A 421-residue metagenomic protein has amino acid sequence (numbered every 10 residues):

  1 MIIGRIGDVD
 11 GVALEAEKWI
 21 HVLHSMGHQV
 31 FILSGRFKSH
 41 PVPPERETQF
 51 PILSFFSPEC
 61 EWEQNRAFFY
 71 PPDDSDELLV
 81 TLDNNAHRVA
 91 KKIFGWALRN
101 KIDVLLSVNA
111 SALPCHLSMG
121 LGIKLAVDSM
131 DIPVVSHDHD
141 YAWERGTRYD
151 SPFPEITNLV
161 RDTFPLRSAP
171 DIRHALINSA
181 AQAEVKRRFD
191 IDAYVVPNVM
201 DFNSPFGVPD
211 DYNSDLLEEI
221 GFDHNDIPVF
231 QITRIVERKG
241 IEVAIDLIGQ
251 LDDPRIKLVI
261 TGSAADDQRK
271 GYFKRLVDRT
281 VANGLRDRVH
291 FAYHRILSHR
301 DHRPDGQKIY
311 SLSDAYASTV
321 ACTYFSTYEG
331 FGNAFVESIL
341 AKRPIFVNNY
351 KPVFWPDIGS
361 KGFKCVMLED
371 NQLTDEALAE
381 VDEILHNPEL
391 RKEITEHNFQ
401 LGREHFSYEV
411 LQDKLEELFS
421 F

Functional and structural regions predicted by a protein language model:
M1-Q49, I132, Q412: N-terminal subdomain of nucleotide-sugar transferases
S25, F31-V104, I296-L297: A conserved catalytic-core segment of Leloir-type glycosyltransferases
F153-Y212, R275: A short, active-site helix/loop in glycosyltransferases that binds the activated sugar's phosphate group
L217-K239, I245-I248, L258-T261: Conserved donor-binding/catalytic core segment of Leloir-type glycosyltransferases
K270-D314, G362-K364: Nucleotide-activated donor-binding/catalytic signature segment of Leloir-type glycosyltransferases, i.e., the conserved
T327: Aromatic "clamp/platform" in nucleotide-sugar-dependent glycosyltransferases that forms part of the donor/acceptor
N349-D382, L390: Change "using UDP/GDP/dTDP sugars" to "using nucleotide sugars
L385-F419: A charged, aromatic-enriched C-terminal amphipathic alpha-helix characteristic of glycosyltransferases across folds
